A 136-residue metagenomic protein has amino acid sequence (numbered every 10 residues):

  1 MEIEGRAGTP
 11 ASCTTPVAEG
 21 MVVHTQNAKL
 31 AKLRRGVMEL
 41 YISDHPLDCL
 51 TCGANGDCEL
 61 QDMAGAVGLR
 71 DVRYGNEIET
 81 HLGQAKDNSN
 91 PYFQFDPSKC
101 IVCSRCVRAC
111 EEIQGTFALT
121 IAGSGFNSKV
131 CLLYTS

Functional and structural regions predicted by a protein language model:
M1-H81: Signature of N-terminal electron-transfer/Fe-S-associated modules in redox systems
E2, Y134-T135: Conserved small/polar residues in nucleotide/adenosyl-binding loops
G5-G8, D44, F95, I101-R105: Flanking scaffold residues of small Cys/His-coordinated metal-binding clusters
S12, T51, V102-R105, A109-E112: Short, cysteine/histidine-rich loop/knuckle motifs that typically chelate Zn2+
L40-S43, P91-Q94, K99, S136: Short, flexible, mixed-charge glycine/proline-rich loop motifs that serve as phosphate/nucleic-acid-contacting
Y41, H45, V107, E111-Q114 (+1 more regions): Structural signal for hydrophobic packing residues in well-ordered secondary-structure cores of soluble enzyme domains
Q61-V67, E112-G123: Short cysteine/histidine-rich zinc-coordinating motifs and their immediately flanking basic loops
E77-N88, F117-V130: Short, conserved phosphate-binding/catalytic loop or strand-edge motifs used in phosphoryl-/nucleotidyl-transfer
